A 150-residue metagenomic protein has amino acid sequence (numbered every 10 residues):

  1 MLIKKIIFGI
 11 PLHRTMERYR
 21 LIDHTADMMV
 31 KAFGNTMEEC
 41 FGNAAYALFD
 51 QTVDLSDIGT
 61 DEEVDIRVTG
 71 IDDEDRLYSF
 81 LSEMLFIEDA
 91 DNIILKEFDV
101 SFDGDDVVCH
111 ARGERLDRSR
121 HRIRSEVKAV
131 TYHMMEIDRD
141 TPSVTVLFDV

Functional and structural regions predicted by a protein language model:
M1-T15: N-terminal amphipathic/basic-hydrophobic helices that include classical n-h-c signal peptides and signal-anchor
E17-V150: N-terminal intrinsically disordered, cationic/polar leader segments that include organellar targeting peptides
